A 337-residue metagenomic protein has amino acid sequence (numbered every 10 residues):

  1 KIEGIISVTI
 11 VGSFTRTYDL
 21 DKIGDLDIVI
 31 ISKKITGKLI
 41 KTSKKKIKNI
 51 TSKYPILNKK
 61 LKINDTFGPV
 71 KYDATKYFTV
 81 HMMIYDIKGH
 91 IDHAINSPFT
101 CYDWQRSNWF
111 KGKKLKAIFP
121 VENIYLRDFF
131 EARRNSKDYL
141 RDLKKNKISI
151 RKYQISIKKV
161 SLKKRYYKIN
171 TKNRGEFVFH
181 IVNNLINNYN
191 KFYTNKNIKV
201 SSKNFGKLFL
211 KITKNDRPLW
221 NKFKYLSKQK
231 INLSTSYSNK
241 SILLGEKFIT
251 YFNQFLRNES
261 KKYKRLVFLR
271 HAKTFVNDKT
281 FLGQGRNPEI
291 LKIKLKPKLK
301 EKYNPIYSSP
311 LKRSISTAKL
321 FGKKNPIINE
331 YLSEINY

Functional and structural regions predicted by a protein language model:
I2-L26, I31-K38: Active-site nucleotide-donor binding segment shared across nucleotidyl transfer reactions
V8, V80-M82, P326: Generic structural signal for residues in well-ordered beta-strands
V11, M83-I87, L269, N329-Y331: Conserved beta-strand termini and adjacent loop/short-helix elements that scaffold enzyme active sites in alpha/beta
G24-L26, K76-F78, Y237, K264: Residues at beta-strand starts and edge strands
I40-I169: Conserved NTP/Mg2+-binding pocket subregion across the NTase superfamily
L115-S260: Conserved nucleotidyltransferase catalytic core and NTase-mimicking acidic/glycine-rich helix/loop elements in nucleic
Y263-N329: Active-site-proximal alpha-helix that buttresses catalytic centers in soluble enzyme cores
L332-Y337: Short alpha-helix plus adjacent loop in nuclease-associated cores
